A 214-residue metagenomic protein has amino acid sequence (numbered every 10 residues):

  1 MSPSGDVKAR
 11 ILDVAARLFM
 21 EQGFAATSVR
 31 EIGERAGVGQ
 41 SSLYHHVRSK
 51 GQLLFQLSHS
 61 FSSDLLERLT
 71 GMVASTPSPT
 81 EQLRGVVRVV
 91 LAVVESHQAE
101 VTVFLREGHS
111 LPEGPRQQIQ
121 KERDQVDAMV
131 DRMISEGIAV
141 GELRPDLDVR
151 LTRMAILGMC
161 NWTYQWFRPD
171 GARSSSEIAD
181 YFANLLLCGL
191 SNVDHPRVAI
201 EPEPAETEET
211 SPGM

Functional and structural regions predicted by a protein language model:
R10, V14-Q52, Q56: Helix-turn-helix
E21-A25, T76, H97, V140 (+1 more regions): Short coil/turn segments at alpha/beta junctions that flank glycine-rich nucleotide-binding fingerprints
K50, L57, F61, L65 (+7 more regions): Hydrophobic/aromatic residues within well-ordered alpha-helical segments
Q56, T70-E100, V149, R153-I156 (+2 more regions): Hydrophobic alpha-helical connector segments
S63-L66, G114-V140, R150-M154, E177-D180: Amphipathic alpha-helical packing segments from all-alpha helical-bundle domains
V89-A92, S96, A128, R132-V140 (+3 more regions): C-terminal peripheral helix-coil segments that are non-catalytic and often amphipathic
L91-D131: Short secondary-structure transition hinges
T102-L105, D146, R197-A199: Short, hydrophobic secondary-structure boundary micro-motifs
